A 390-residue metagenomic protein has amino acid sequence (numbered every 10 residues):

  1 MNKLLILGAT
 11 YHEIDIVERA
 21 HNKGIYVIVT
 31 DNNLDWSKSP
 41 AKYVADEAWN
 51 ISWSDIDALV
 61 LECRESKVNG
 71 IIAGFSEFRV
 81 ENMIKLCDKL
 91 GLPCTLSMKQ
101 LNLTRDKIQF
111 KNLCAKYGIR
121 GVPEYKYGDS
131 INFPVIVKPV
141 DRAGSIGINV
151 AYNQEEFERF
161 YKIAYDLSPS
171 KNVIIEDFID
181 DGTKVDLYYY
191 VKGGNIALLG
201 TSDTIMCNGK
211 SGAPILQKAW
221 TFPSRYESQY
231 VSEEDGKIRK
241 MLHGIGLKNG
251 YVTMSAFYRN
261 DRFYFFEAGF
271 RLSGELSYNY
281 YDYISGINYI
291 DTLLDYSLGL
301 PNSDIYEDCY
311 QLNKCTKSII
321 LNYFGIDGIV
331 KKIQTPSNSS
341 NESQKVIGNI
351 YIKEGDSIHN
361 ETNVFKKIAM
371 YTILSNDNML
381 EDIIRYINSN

Functional and structural regions predicted by a protein language model:
M1-S97, L300-S303, S375-N390: ATP-binding N-terminal substructure of ATP-dependent carboxylate-amine bond-forming enzymes
K3-L4, V135, I196: Conserved hydrophobic helix-helix packing surfaces used for dimerization/oligomerization
D88-G147, Y152-Q154: A conserved helix-loop-beta module that forms one wall/lid of the active-site cleft in ATP-utilizing catalytic domains
C114, I131-A151, L167-G182, L187 (+2 more regions): ATP-grasp fold ATP-binding core
R120-V122, I148-D186, K210-T221, R239-G244: Conserved ATP-binding module of the ATP-grasp superfamily
D177-D180, Y188-L247, Y251, Y258 (+1 more regions): ATP-dependent carboxylate/phosphate-activation module, predominantly the ATP-grasp catalytic core and closely related
K248-M254, D304-C309: Flexible, glycine/charged-enriched surface loops at secondary-structure junctions
D295-N390: Peripheral (often C-terminal) accessory segments that flank ATP-dependent C-N-forming ligase machineries
